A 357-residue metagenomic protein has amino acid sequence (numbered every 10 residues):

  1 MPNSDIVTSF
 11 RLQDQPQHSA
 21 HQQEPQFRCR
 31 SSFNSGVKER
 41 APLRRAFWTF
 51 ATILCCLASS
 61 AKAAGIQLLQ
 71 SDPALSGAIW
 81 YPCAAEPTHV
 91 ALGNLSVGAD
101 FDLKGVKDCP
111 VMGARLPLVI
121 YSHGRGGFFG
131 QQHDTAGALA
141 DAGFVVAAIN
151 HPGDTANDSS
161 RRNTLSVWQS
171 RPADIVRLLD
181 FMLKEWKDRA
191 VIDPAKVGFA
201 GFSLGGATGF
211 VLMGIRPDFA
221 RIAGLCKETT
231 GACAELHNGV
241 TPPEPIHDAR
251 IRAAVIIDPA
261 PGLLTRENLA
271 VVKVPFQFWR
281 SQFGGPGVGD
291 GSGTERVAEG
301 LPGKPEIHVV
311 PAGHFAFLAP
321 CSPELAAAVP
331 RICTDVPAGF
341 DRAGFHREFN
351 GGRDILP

Functional and structural regions predicted by a protein language model:
A63-I120, L325, D335: Domain-level recognition of soluble alpha/beta enzyme cores, biased toward histidine phosphatases/phosphomutases
A84-G105, A220-T265, G284-G285: Mobile cap/lid helix-loop segments that gate and shape the active-site cleft of serine hydrolases
C109-L116, R125-D158, G285-V288: Short substrate-entry loop that stabilizes the transition state in hydrolases
S122-G124, R280-S281: The conserved beta1-alpha1 loop
L165-R189, P194: Alpha/beta-hydrolase active-site loop
K196-G198, V255: Residue in the alpha/beta-hydrolase core beta-strand immediately N-terminal to the catalytic nucleophile
G201, G205, G209: Gly/Ala-rich beta-loop-alpha elbow adjacent to hydrolase catalytic centers
V271-A343: Active-site-adjacent alpha-helix of alpha/beta-hydrolase-fold enzymes
